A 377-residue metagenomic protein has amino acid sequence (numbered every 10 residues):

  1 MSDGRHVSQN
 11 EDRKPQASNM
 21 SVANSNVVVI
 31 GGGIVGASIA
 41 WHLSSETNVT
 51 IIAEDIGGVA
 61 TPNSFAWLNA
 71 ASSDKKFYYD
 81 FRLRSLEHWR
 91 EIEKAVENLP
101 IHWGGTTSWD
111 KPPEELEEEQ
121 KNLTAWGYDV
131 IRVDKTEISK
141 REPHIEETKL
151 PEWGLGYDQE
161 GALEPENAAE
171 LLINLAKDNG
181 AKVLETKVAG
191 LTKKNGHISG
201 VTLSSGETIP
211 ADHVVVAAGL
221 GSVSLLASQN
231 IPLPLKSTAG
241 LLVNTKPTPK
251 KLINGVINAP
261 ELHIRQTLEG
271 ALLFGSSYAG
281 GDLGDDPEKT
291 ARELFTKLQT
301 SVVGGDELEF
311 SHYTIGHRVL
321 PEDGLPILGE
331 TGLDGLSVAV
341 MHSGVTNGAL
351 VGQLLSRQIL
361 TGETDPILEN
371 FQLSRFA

Functional and structural regions predicted by a protein language model:
M1-V27, E46: Extreme N-terminal leader/targeting segments of oxidoreductases
V27-T50: N-terminal Rossmann-like FAD-binding beta1-loop-alpha1 element of flavoenzymes
V28-I30, I209-G221: Short hydrophobic core segments
S38-L43, L68, L99-I101, A218-G332: Active-site substrate-recognition segment that forms the wall of the catalytic cavity or substrate channel
S44-P62: Glycine-rich FAD pyrophosphate-binding loop
F65-R141, E261-H263, L283, K297-V302: Dinucleotide-binding Rossmann-like beta1-alpha1 core, especially the glycine-rich loop that anchors the ADP
E87, D110-N179, L184-E185, G190-H197 (+1 more regions): Flavin (FAD/FMN) cofactor-binding and adjacent substrate-gating region of FAD-dependent oxidoreductase domains
E307-A377: C-terminal catalytic lobe of FAD-dependent flavoproteins
